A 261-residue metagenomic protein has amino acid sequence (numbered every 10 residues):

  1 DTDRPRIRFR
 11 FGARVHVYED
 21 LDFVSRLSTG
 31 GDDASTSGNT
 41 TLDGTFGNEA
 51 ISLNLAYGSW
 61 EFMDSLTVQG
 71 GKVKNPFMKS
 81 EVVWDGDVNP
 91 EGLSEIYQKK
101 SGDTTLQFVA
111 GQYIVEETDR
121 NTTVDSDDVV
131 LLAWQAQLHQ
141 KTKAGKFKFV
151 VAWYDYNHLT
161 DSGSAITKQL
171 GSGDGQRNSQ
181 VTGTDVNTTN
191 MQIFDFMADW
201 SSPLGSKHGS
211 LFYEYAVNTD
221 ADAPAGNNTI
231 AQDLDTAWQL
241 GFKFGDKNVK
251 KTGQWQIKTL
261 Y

Functional and structural regions predicted by a protein language model:
D1-V68, L93-F108, H139-A144, A198-P203 (+1 more regions): Beta-barrel outer-membrane channel/assembly domains of diderm bacteria
R10-R14, Y57, I114-D119, Y261: A short, hydrophobic secondary-structure junction motif
F62-V68, P76, S80-E81, D85-N248 (+1 more regions): Signature for the C-terminal beta-barrel architecture of outer-membrane proteins
K72: Residues on the solvent-exposed faces and adjacent turns of beta-rich solenoids used to engage binding targets
Q256-L260: Substrate-recognition/cap regions that form aromatic- and gly/pro-loop-enriched pockets for small-molecule ligands
